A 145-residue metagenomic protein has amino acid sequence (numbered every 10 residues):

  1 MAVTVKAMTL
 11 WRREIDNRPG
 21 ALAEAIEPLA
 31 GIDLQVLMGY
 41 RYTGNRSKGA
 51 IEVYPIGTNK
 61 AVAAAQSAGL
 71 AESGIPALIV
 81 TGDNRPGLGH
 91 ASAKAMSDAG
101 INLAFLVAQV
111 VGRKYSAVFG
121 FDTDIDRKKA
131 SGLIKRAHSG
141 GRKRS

Functional and structural regions predicted by a protein language model:
M1-S145: A conserved regulatory-domain signal marking ACT and ACT-like small-molecule sensing domains and adjacent regulatory
